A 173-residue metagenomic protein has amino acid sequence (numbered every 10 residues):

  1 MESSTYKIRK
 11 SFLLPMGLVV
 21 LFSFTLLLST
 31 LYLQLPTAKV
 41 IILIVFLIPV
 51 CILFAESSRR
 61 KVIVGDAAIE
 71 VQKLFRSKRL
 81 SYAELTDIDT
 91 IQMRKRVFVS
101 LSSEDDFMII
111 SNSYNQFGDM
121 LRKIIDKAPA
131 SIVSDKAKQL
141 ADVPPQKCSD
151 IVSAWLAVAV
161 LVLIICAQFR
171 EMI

Functional and structural regions predicted by a protein language model:
M1-L33, D106, D119, S134-I164 (+1 more regions): N-terminal membrane-targeting/pre-transmembrane regions
S4-Y6, L80, I110: Generic detection of short hydrophobic beta-strand segments and adjacent strand-loop junctions
K10-L14, A83-T86, S111-G118: A short, sequence-level motif marking secondary-structure junctions
Q34-F46, I173: Hydrophobic alpha-helical transmembrane segments
F46-Y82: Conserved beta-hairpin
F75-E104: C-terminal halves and exits of single transmembrane alpha-helices
R94-K127: Canonical phosphoinositide-binding patch of PH/PH-like domains
K127-S134: Pleckstrin homology
